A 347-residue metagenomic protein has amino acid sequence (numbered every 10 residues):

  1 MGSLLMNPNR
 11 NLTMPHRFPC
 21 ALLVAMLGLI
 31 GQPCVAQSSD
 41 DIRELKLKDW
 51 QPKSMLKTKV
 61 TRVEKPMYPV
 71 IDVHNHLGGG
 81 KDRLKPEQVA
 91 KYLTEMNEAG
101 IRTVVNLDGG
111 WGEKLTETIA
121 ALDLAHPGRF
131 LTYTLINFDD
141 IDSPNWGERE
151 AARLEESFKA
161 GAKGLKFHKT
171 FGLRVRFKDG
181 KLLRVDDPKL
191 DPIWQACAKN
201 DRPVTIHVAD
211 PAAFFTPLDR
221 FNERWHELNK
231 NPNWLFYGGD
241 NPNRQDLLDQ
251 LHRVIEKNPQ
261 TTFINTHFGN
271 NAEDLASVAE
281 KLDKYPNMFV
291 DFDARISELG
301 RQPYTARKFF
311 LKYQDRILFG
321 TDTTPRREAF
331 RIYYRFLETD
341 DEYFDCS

Functional and structural regions predicted by a protein language model:
N7-L22: Bacterial N-terminal signal peptides that target proteins for export
C20-Q32: Bacterial N-terminal signal peptides
Q37-E64, P69, A90-T103, G110 (+2 more regions): Mid-to-C-terminal alpha-helical segments outside catalytic/metal-binding sites
S38-P52, T61, L115-W234: Active-site gating/metal-coordination segments in enzymes
I71, N75-H76, E87, K91-E113 (+3 more regions): Divalent metal-dependent hydrolysis catalytic cores, especially in the metallo-beta-lactamase
H74-G78, H207, H267: Histidine-centered divalent metal-coordination motifs
G78-E87, L107-T116, D139-E148, V175 (+4 more regions): Acidic-and-aromatic substrate-binding clefts and catalytic sites of carbohydrate-active enzymes
L235, G239-S347: H/E-rich (His + Asp/Glu) clusters that bind or coordinate divalent metals
